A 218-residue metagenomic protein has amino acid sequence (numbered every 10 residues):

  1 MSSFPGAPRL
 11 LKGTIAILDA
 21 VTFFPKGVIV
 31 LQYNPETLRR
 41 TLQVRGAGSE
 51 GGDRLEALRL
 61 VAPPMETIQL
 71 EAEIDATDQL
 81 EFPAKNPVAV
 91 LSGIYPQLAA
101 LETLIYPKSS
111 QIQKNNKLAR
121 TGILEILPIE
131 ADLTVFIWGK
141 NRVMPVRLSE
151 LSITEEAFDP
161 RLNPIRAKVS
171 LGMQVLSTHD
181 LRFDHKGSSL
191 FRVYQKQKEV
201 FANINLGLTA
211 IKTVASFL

Functional and structural regions predicted by a protein language model:
M1-L218: Acidic, Ser/Thr- and Gly-enriched intrinsically disordered low-complexity segments
